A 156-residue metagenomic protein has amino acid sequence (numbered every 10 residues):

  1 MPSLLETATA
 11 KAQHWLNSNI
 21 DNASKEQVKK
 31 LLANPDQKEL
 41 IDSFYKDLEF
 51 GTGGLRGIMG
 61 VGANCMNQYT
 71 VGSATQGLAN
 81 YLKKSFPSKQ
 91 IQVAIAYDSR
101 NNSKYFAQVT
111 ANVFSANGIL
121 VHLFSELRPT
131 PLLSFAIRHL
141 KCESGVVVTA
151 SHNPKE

Functional and structural regions predicted by a protein language model:
M1-E156: Non-catalytic beta/alpha edge segments that cap or flank active sites
